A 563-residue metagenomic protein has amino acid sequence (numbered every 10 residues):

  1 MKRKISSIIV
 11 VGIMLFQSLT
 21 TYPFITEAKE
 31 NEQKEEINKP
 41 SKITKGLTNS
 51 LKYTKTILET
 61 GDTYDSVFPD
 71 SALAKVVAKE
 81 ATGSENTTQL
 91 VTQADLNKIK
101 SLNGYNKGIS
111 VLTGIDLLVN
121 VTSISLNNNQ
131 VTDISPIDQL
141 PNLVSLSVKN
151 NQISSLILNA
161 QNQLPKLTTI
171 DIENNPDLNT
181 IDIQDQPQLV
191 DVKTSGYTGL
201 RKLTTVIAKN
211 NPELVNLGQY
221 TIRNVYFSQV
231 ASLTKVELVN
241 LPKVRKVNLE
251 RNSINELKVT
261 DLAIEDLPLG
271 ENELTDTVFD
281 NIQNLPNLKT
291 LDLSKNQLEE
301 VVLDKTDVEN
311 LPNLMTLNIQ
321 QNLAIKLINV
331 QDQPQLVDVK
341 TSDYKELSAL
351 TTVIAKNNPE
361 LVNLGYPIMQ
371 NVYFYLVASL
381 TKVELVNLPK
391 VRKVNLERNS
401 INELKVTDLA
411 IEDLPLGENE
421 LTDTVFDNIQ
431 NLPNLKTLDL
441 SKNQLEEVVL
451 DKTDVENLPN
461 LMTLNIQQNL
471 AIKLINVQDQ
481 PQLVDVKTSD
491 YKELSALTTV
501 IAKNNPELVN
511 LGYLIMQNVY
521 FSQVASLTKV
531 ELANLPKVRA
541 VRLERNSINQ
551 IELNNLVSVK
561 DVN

Functional and structural regions predicted by a protein language model:
K2-V10, L19-T122, P176, D182-D185 (+15 more regions): N-terminal capping/linker segments that flank leucine-rich repeat
Q93, I115-L117, I137-Q139, N159-N162 (+22 more regions): Hydrophobic anchor residues at the C-terminal helix/turn of individual leucine-rich repeat
I99, V121, L143, I153 (+34 more regions): Conserved hydrophobic position(s) of the canonical leucine-rich repeat
L102, I124-L126, L146-V148, I170-I172 (+27 more regions): Conserved hydrophobic beta-strand positions in leucine-rich repeat
L112-I115, I134-I137, L156, I170 (+25 more regions): Canonical leucine-rich repeat
L143, L158-N162, K166, I264-D266 (+8 more regions): Change "centered on extracellular leucine-rich repeats
